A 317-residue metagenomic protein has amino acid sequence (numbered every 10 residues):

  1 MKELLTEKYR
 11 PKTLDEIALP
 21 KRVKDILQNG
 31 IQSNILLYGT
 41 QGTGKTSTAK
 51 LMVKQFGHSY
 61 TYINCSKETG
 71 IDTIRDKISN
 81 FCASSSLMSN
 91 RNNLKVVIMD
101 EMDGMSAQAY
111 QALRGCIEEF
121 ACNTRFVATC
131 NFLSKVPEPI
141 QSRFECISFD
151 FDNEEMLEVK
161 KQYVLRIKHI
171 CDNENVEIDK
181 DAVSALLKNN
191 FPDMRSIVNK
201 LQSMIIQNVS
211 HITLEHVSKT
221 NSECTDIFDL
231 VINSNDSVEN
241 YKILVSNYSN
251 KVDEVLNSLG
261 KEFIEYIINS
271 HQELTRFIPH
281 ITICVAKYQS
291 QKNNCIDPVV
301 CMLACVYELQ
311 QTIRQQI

Functional and structural regions predicted by a protein language model:
M1-E155, Q162, Q202, D229 (+3 more regions): P-loop/Walker A NTP-binding region and its immediately flanking N-terminal helices in P-loop NTPase folds
L94, E177-N190, E223: Short conserved motifs of the RecA-like P-loop NTPase core
F144, F151-A182: Conserved small helical "lid"/interfacial subdomain of P-loop NTPases
K161, K180, S218-T225, P279: Amphipathic alpha-helical repeat elements characteristic of tetratricopeptide repeat
V176-K180, S196-V198, Q207-I212, S237-E239: Short, structured loop/turn "capping" segments at alpha-beta junctions
S184-N189, R195-Q207, F228-D229, G260: C-terminal helical "lid" of AAA+/P-loop NTPase domains
Q207-N233: Loop-to-helix "switch" segment enriched in basic and acidic residues adjacent to catalytic/ligand pockets
D226-I317: Helix-rich C-terminal "collar"/helical-bundle subdomain used as an assembly and partner-interaction module in RFC-like
